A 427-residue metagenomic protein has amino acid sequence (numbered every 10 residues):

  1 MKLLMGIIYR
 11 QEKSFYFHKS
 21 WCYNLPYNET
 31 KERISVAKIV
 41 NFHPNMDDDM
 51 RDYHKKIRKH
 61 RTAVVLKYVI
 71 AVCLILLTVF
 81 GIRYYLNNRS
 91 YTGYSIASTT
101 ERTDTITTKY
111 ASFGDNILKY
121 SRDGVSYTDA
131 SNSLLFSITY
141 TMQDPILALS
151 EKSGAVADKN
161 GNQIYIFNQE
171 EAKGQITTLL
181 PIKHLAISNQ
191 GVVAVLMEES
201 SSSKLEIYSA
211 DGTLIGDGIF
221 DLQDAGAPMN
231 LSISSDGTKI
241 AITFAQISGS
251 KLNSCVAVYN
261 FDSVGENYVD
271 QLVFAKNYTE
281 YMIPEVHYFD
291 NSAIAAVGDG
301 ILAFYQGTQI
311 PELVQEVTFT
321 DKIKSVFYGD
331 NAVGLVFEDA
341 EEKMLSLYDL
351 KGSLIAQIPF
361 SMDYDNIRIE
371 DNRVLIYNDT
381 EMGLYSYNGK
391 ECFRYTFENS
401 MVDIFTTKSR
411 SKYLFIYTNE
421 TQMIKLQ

Functional and structural regions predicted by a protein language model:
G6-V64: N-terminal Lys/Arg-rich, disordered targeting/topogenic segments
I39-I166, G174-I176: N-terminal "mature head" segments of proteins
S90-R102, S133-T139, E171-T177, L214-D221 (+4 more regions): A short beta-strand motif characteristic of beta-propeller blades
T103-A111, T141-E151, L180-N189, D224-S232 (+4 more regions): Repeated scaffold domains used in trafficking and secretory/extracellular systems, primarily beta-propellers
T108-Y120, V125, L147, E151-K159 (+8 more regions): Short beta-strand elements that form the blades of beta-propeller/WD-repeat-like and other beta-sheet-rich scaffold
G124-S126, N162-Y165, S201-E206, S248-Y259 (+4 more regions): Structural motif
K204-A296: Solenoidal tandem-repeat scaffolds enriched in leucines and small polar residues
V402-Q427: Blade-level signature of beta-propeller repeat domains, shared across WD40, Kelch, NHL, RCC1 and BNR/Asp-box propellers
